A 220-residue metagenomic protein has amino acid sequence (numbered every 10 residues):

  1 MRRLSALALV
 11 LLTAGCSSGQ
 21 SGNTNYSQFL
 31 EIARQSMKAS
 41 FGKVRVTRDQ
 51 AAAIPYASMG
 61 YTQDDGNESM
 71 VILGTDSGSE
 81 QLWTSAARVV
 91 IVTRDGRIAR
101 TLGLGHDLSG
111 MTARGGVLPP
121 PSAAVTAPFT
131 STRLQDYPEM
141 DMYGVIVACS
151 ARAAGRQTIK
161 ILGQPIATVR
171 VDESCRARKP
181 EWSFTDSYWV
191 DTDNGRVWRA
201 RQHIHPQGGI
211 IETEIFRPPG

Functional and structural regions predicted by a protein language model:
R2-L9: Sec-dependent signal peptide recognition, specifically the positively charged N-region followed immediately by
L9-V10, H203: Enrichment for repetitive, rod-forming helical segments
L12-G15: C-terminal motif of bacterial Sec signal peptides marking the signal peptidase cleavage site
S17-G103, S109-M111, A127-G220: Acidic, serine/threonine-rich low-complexity disordered tracts
M111-V125: Surface-exposed beta-loop interaction hotspot
